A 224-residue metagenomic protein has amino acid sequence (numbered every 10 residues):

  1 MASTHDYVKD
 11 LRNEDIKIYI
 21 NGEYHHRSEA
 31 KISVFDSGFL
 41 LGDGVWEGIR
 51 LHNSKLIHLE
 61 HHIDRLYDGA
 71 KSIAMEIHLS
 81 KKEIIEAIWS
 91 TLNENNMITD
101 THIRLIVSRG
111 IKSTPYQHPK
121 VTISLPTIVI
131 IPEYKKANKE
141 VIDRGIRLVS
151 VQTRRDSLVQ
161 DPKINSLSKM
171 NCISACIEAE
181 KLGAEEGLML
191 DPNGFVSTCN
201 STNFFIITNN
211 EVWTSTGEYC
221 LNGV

Functional and structural regions predicted by a protein language model:
M1-L188, P192-F195, L221: Conserved alpha/beta cores of soluble small-molecule-handling proteins
L188, F195-N222: Glycine- and Gly-Pro-enriched alpha-helical subdomains that act as flexible, kink-prone "lid/hinge" or packing modules
